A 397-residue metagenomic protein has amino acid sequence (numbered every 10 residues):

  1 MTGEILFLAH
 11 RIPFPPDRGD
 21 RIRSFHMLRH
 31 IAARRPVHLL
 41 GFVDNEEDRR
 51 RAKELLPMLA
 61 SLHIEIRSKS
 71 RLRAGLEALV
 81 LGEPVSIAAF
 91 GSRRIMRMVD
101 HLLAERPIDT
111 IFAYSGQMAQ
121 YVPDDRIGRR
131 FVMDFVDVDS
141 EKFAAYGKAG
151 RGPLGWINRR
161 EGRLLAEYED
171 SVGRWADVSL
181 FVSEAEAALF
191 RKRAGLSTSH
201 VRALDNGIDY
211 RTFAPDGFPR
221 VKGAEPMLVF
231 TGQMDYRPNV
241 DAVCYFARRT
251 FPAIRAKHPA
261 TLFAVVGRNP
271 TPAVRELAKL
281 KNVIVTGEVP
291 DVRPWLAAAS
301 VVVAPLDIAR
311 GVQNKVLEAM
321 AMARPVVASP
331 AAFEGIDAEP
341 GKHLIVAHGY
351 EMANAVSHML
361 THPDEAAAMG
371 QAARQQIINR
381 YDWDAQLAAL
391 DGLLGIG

Functional and structural regions predicted by a protein language model:
M1-H63, A104: N-terminal subdomain of nucleotide-sugar transferases
H10, K69-A89, R129-D170, A188 (+1 more regions): Acceptor-binding helix/loop patch of EC 2.4 sugar-transfer enzymes, predominantly nucleotide-sugar-dependent
S61-H63, H258-P294: Nucleotide-activated donor-binding/catalytic signature segment of Leloir-type glycosyltransferases, i.e., the conserved
A144-A145, R191, I208-A224: Acidic anion/phosphate-binding donor-loop and adjacent secondary structure in glycosyltransferase catalytic cores
D177, N282, E288, A297-G311 (+1 more regions): Acidic donor-binding loop of glycosyltransferase active sites
A185, G207: Carbohydrate-associated surface elements
K315-E318, P325-S329, I345: Short hydrophobic beta-strand element within catalytic cores of glycosyltransferases and related nucleotide-activated
E365-N379, Q386-A389: A short, well-ordered alpha-helix in the C-terminal region of glycosyltransferases
